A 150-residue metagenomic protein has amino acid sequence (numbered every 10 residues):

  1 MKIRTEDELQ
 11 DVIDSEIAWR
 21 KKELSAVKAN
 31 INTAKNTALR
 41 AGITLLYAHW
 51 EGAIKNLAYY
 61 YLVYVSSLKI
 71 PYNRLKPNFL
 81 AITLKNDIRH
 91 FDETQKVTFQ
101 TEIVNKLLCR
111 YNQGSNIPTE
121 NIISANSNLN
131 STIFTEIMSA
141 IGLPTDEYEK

Functional and structural regions predicted by a protein language model:
M1-T44, L57-V63, S67-L68, Y72-N78: Charged alpha-helical initiation segments
I43-G52: Long, contiguous alpha-helical bundle segments
L46, A58-K150: Helix-loop junctions and short alpha-helical segments
